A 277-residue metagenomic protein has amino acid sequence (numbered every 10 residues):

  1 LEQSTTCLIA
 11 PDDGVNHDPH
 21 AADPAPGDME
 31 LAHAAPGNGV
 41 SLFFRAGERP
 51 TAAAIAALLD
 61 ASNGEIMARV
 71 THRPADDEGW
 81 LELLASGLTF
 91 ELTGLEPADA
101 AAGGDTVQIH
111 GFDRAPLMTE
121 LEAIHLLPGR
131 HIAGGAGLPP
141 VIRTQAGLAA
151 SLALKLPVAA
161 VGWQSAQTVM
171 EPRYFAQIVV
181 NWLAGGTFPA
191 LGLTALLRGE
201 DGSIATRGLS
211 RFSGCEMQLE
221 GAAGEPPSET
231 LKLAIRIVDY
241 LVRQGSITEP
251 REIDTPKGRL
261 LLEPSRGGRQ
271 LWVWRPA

Functional and structural regions predicted by a protein language model:
Q3: Cationic, low-complexity basic patches in intrinsically disordered or flexible, solvent-exposed regions
G14-H72, S86, Q270-A277: Short, extreme N-terminal segment that most often corresponds to the first beta-strand
A46-L117: N-terminal low-complexity, intrinsically disordered segments
R49-P50, H131-G135, E225-P227: Short acidic, S/G/P-rich loop/turn micro-motifs used as interaction or catalytic elements
A61-R69, A146-V161, Y240-E249: Structural alpha-beta junctions
L88-A190: Internal, hydrophobic cores of structured domains that mediate oligomerization or house catalytic pockets within large
Q164-T255, L261-A277: Aromatic/basic-lined ligand-recognition segments that form π-stacking hydrophobic pockets flanked by Lys/Arg to engage
